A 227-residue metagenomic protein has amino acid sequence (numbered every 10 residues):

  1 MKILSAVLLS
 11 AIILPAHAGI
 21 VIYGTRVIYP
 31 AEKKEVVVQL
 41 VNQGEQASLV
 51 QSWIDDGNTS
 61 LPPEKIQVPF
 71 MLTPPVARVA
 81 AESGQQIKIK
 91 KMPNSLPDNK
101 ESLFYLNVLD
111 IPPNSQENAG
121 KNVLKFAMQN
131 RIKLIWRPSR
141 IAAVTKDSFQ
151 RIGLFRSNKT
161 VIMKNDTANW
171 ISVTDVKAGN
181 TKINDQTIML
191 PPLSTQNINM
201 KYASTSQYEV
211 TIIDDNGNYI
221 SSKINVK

Functional and structural regions predicted by a protein language model:
M1-L9: Sec-dependent signal peptide recognition, specifically the positively charged N-region followed immediately by
I13-H17: N-terminal signal peptide c-region/cleavage motif recognized by signal peptidases
A18-V41, A143-R156, T187: Beta-sheet-dominated interaction scaffolds and their linkers
T25-P63: N-terminal targeting signals for Sec/Tat export/insertion, comprising classic cleavable signal peptides
L40-G44, V161-T167: Asparagine-centered strand-capping/turn motif at beta-strand->loop junctions
E45-V50, N99, A168-V173: Short acidic/proline- and small/hydrophobic-mixed sequence motifs that coincide with surface turns and coil-to-beta
L61-S95, T181-T205: Intrinsically disordered, low-complexity Pro/Gly/Ser/Thr-rich segments with frequent PxxP/GP/PP motifs and embedded
M92-I141, S206-K227: Terminal connector regions
